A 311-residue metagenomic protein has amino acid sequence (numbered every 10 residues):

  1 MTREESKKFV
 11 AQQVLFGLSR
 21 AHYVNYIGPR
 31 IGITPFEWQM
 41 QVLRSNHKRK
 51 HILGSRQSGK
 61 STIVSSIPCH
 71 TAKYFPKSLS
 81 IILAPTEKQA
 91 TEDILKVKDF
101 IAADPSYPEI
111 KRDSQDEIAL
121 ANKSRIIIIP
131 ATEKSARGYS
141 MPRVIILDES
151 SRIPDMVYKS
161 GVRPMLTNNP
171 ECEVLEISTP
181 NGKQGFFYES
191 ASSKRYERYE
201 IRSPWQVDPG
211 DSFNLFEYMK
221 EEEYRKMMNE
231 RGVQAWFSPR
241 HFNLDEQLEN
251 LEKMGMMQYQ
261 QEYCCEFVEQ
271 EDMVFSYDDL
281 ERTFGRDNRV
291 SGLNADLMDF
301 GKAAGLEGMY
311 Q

Functional and structural regions predicted by a protein language model:
M1-R49: Pre-P-loop entry segment of helicase/translocase ATPase cores
H47-I67: Walker A/P-loop
Q57, P85, T179-N181: Conserved H-loop
T71-S78: Post-Walker A helix-loop "phosphate-sensing" segment adjacent to the P-loop in P-loop NTPases
S78-D99: Conserved Walker A/P-loop ATP-binding site and its immediately adjacent core in helicase/helicase-like ATPase domains
E92-R143: Inter-Walker segment of RecA-like/P-loop motor cores
D148-E149: Walker B catalytic acidic pair
D155-Q311: Non-catalytic, compositionally simple segments
